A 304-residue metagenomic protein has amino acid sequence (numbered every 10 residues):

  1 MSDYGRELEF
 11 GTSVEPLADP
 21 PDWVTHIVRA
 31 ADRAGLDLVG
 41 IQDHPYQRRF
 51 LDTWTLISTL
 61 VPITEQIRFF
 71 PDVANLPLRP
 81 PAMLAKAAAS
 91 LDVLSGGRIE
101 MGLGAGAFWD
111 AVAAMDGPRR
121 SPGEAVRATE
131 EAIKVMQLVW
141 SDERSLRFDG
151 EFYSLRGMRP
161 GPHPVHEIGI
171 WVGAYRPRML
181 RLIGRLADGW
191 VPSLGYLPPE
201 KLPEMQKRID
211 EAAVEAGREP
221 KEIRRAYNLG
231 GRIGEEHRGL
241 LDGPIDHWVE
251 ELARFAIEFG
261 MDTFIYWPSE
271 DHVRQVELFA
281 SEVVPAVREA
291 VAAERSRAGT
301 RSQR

Functional and structural regions predicted by a protein language model:
M1-P16, A107-A113, R147-I168, E222-G239: N-terminal small/glycine-rich loop or linker at the start of catalytic domains across soluble metabolic enzymes
M1-T64, I168, S269-H272, E282 (+1 more regions): N-terminal beta1-alpha1-beta2 module of alpha/beta enzyme domains
Y4-D19, L78-R147, S193-E204: Flexible, glycine-rich active-site loops centered on histidine and acidic residues that chelate a metal or position
F10-V14, V39-I41, R68-D72, I99-L103 (+4 more regions): Hydrophobic faces of well-ordered beta-strands that scaffold small-molecule active sites in alpha/beta enzyme cores
L17-D22, P45-L51, L76-A82, Y196-K201 (+3 more regions): Acidic-and-aromatic substrate-binding clefts and catalytic sites of carbohydrate-active enzymes
D19-A31, L84-A87, V172-L182, L241-F255: Short, acidic/polar
A31, L60, L91, M101 (+8 more regions): Conserved, mostly hydrophobic/aromatic
S121, R127-Q137, E200-D210, H272-R295: C-terminal helical cap(s) of enzyme catalytic domains, especially alpha/beta-barrels
